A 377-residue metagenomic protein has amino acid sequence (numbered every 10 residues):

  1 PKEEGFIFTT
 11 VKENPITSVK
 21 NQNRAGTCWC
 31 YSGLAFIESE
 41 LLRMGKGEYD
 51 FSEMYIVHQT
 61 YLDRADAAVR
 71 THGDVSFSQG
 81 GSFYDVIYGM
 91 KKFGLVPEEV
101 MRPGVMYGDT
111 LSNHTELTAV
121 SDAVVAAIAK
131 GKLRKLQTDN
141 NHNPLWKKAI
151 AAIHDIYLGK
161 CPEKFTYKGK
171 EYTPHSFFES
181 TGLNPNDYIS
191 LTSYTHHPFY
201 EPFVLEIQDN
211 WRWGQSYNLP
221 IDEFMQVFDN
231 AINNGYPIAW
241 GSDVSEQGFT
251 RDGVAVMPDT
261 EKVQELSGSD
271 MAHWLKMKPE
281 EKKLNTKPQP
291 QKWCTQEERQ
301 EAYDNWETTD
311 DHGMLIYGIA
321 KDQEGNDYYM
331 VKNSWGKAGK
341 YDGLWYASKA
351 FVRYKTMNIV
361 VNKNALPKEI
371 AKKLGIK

Functional and structural regions predicted by a protein language model:
P1-K2: N-terminal zymogen propeptides
G5-N210, G214-A239, Y329, G339-Y341: Active-site nucleophile-adjacent alpha helix/oxyanion-hole segment immediately C-terminal to the catalytic cysteine
D139, P144-K377: Active-site signature of cysteine proteases
